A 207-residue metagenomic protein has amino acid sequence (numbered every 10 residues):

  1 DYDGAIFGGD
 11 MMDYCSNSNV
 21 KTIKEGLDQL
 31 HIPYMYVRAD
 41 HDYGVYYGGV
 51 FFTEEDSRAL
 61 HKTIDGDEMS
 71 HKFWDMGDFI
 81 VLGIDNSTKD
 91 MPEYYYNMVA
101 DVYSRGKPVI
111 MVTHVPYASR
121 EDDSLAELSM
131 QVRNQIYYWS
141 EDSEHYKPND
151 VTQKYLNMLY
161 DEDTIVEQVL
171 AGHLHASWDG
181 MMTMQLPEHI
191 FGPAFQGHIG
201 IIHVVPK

Functional and structural regions predicted by a protein language model:
D1-V20: N-terminal active-site segment of His-dependent metallophosphoesterases
Y2-G4, I80, K89-T183: His/acidic metal-ligating clusters that form di-metal
G9-D10, A39-D40, H114, G172-H173: Active-site glycine-centered loops adjacent to acidic/histidine catalytic or metal-binding residues that shape
M11-M12, G83-I84, T113: Long, contiguous hydrophobic alpha-helical segments, chiefly transmembrane helices and signal peptides
M12, G44, A118: Active-site beta-alpha loop architecture of Rossmann-like, nucleotide-cofactor-dependent enzymes
M12-C15, S87, E144: Pocket-edge positions in alpha/beta enzyme catalytic cores
N17-P108, V132-W139, I165, D179-P206: Extended active-site neighborhood of metal-dependent phosphoesterases/phosphodiesterases
